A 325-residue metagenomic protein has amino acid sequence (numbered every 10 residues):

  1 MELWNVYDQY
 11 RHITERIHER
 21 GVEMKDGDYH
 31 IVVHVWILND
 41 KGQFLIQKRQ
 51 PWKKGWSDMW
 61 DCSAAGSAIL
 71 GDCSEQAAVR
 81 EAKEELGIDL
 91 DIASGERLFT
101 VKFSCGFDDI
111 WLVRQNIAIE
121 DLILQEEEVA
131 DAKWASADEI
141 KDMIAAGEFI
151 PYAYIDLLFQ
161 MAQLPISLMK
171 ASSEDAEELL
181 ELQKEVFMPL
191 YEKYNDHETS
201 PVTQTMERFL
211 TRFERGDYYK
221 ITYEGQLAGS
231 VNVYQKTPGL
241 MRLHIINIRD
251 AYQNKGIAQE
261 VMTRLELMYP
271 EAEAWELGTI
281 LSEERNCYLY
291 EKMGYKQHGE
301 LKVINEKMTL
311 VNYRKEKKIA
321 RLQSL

Functional and structural regions predicted by a protein language model:
M1-H34, L38-D40: Acidic, metal-coordinating catalytic segment for phosphate/diphosphate chemistry, firing primarily on the Nudix
D58, R97-P165: Nudix hydrolase/Nudix homology domain
W134, S167-E181: A short beta-loop-alpha structural element at the N-terminal edge of CoA-dependent acyl/N-acetyltransferase catalytic
F187-R208: Conserved GNAT-fold acetyl-CoA-binding loop/helix
K220, Q226-Q235, R242, N247: Conserved beta-strand in the GNAT
Y252, G256-R264: Conserved acetyl-CoA pyrophosphate-binding loop and the N-cap/start of the following alpha-helix in GNAT-like
Q259-E260, L267, S282-E300: Conserved active-site alpha-helix within GNAT-family acetyltransferase domains
M268-I280: Conserved GNAT acetyl-CoA-binding A-motif
